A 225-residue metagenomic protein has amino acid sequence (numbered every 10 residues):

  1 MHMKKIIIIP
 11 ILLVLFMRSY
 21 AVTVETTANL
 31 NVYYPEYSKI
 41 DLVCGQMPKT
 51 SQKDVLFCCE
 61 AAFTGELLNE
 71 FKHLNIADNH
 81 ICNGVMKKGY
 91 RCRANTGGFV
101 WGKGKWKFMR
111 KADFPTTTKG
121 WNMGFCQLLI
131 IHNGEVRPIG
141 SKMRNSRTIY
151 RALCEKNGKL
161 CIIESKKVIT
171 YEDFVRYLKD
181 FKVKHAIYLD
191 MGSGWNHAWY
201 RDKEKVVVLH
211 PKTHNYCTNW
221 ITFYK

Functional and structural regions predicted by a protein language model:
M1-H2: Short, Lys/Arg-enriched N-terminal segments with co-localized hydrophobic residues within the first ~10-30 amino acids
K5-I6, T26: Intrinsic disorder/low-complexity segments enriched in polar/small residues
I6-L15: Sec-dependent N-terminal signal peptides
R18-K225: Gly/Ser/Thr/Pro-rich low-complexity, intrinsically disordered segments
